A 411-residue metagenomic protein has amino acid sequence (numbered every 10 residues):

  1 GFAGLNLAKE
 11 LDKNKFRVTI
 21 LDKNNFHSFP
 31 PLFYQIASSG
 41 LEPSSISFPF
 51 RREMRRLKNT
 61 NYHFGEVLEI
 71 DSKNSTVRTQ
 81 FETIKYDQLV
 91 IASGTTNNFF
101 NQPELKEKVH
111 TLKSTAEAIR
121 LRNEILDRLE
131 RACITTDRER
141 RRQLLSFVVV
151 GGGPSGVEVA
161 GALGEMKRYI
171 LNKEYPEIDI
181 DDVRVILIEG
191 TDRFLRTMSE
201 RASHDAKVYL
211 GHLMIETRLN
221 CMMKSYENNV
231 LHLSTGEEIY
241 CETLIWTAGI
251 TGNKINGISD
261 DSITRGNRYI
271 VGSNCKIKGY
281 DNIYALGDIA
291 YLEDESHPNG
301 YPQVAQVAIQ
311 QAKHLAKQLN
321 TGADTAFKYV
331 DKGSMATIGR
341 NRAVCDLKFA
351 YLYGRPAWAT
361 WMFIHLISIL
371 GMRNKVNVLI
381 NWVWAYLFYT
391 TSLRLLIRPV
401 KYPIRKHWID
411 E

Functional and structural regions predicted by a protein language model:
G1-F64, F147, P154-T197, I245: Beta1-alpha1 glycine-rich phosphate/pyrophosphate-binding loop at the start of Rossmann-like nucleotide-binding domains
K58-E69, G164-S273, I277-G279: A Rossmann-like FAD-binding core segment of flavoenzymes
T60-V148, I245: FAD-binding core/adjacent interface of flavoenzyme oxidoreductases
G94-N97, A160, I250-G252: Short glycine-rich anion-binding loops that position phosphate/pyrophosphate groups of nucleotides and phosphorylated
E107-D137, N229-H232, E238-Q310, K317: FAD-site-proximal beta/loop scaffold in flavoenzymes
R141-M198, D205, E216, P302-Q318 (+2 more regions): Rossmann-like dinucleotide-binding core of oxidoreductases
Q311, A316-E411: C-terminal, flexible cofactor-proximal segment of oxidoreductases
